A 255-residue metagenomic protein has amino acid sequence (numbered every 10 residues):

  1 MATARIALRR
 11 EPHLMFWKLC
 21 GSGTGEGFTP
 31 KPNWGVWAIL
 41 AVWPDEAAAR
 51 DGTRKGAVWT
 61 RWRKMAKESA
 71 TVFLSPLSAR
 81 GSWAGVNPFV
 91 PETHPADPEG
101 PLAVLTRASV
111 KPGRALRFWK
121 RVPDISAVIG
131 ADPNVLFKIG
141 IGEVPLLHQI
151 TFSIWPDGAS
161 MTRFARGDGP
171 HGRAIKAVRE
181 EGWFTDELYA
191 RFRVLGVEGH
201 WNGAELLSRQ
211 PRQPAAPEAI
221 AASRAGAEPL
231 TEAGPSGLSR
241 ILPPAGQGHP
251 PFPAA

Functional and structural regions predicted by a protein language model:
M1-V36, E46-G52, K64-I150, A159-G169 (+1 more regions): Short S/T/G/P-rich N-terminal loop/turn motif that feeds into the first structured element of a domain
I39-A41: Short secondary-structure subsegments characteristic of cysteine-rich extracellular domains
A57-K64, G172-R173: A common structural junction motif
I175-W183: C-terminal end-helix/capping segment
